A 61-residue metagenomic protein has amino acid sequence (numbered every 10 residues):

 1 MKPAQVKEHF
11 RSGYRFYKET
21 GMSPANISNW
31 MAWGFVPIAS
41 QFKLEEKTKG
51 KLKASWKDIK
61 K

Functional and structural regions predicted by a protein language model:
M1-R15, E19, G50-I59: A short, Lys/Arg-rich alpha-helix, primarily the initiator
P3, S23-P24, S40-F42: A generic structural signal for ordered secondary structure
G21-V36: Recognition helix of helix-turn-helix/homeodomain-like DNA-binding domains that insert into the DNA major groove
A32, K60-K61: Short amphipathic alpha-helical surface patches that mediate protein-protein
V36-S55: DNA major-groove recognition helix of helix-turn-helix/homeodomain DNA-binding modules
